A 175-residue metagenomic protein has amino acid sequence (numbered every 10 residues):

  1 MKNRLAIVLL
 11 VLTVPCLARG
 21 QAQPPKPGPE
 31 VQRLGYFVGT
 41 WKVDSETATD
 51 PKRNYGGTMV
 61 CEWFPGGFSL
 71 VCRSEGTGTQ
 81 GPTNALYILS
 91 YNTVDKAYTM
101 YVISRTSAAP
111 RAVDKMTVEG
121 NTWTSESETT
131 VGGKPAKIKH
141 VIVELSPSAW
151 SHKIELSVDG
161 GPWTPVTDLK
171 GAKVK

Functional and structural regions predicted by a protein language model:
M1-R4: Positively charged n-region of N-terminal signal peptides that target proteins for export
A6-C16: Bacterial N-terminal signal peptides
Q21-K175: Hydrophobic small-molecule pocket/channel-lining residues, especially in calycin-type beta-barrels
